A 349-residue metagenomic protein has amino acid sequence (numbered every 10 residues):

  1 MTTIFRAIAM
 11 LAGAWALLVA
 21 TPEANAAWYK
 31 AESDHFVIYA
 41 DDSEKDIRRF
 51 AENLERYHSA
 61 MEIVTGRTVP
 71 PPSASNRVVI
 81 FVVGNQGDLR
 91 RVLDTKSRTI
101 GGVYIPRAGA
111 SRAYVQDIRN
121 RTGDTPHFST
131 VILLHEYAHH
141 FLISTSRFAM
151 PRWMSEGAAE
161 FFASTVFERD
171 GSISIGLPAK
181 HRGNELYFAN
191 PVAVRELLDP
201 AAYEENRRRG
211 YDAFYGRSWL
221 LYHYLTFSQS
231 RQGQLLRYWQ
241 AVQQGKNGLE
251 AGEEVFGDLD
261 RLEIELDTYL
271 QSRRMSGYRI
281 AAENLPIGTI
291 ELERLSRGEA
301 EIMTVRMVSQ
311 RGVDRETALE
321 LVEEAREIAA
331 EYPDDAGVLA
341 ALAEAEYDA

Functional and structural regions predicted by a protein language model:
M1-A7: Positively charged n-region of N-terminal signal peptides that target proteins for export
A7-A20: Bacterial N-terminal signal peptides
N25-P151, A158, F162-R169, D199-R208 (+2 more regions): Juxtacatalytic substrate-recognition/specificity segment
K30, Q244-A349: Beta/coil-rich, acidic/histidine-enriched accessory regions frequently appended to metallopeptidases
P70, D170-R208, T226-Y278: Amphipathic alpha-helical substructures
L142, A163, T226, S309-V313 (+1 more regions): Specific register positions within alpha-helical solenoid repeats of the TPR/Sel1-like families, i.e., one
